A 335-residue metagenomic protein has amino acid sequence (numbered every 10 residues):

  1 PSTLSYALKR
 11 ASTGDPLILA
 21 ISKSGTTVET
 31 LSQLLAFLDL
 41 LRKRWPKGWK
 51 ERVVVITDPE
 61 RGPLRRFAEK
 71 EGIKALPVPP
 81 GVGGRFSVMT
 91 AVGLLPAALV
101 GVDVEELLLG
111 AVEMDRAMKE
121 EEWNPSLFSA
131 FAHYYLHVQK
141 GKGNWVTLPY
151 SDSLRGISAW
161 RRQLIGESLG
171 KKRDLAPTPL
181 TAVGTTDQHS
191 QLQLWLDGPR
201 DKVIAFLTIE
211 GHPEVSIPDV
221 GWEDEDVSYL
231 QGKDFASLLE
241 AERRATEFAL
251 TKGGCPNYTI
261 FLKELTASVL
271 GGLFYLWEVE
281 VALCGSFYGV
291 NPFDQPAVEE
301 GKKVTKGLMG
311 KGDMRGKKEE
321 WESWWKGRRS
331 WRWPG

Functional and structural regions predicted by a protein language model:
P1-I18, T26, S32-Q33: Glycine-rich oxoanion-binding loops at beta->alpha junctions
P1-K9, F131-Y135, T208, A245-T246: Short, charged beta->alpha transition segments
P1-S5, E60-R61, T185-D187, L265: Short acidic loop-to-helix transition motifs that present clustered carboxylates
R10-T13, L35-F37, E69-E71, R161-L169 (+3 more regions): Short, solvent-exposed amphipathic alpha-helical segments in soluble enzyme and RNA/protein-processing domains
L17-S24, N144-S151, F261: Short glycine-rich or small-residue beta-strand-to-loop segments that form or flank ligand, phosphate, metal/Fe-S
I21-L38, V55-V112, S237, A241-R244 (+2 more regions): Short alpha-helices
R44-A205, E210-P213, A297-G335: Active-site phosphate/pyrophosphate-binding segments
L180-L265: Helicase-primase coupling helices
